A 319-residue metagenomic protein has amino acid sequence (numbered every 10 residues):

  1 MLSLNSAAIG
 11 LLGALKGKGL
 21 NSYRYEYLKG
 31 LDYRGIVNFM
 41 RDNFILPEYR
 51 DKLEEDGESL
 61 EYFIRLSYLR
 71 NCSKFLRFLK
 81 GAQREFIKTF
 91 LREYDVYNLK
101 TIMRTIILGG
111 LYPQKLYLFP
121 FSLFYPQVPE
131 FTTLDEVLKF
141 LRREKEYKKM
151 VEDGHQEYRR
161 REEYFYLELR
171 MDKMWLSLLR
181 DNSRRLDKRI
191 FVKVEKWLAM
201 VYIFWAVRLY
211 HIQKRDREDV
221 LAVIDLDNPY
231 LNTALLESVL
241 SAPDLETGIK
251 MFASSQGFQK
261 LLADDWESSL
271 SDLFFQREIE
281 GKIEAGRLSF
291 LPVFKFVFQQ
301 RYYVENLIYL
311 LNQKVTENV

Functional and structural regions predicted by a protein language model:
M1-V319: N-terminal domain-start signal
